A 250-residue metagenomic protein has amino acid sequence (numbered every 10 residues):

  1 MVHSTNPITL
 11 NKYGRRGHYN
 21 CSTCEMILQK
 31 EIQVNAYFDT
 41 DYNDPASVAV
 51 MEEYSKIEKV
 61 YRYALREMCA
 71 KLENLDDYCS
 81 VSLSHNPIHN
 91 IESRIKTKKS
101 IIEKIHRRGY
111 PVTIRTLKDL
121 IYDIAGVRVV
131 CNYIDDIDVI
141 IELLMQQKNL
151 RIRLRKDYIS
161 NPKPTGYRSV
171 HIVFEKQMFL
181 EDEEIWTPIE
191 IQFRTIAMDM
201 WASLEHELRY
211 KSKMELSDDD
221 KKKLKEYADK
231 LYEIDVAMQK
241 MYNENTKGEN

Functional and structural regions predicted by a protein language model:
L10, G14-C79, T187-N250: An acidic, glycine-/histidine-flanked metal-binding catalytic module
K56-E58, P87-S93, L117-K118, V130: Glycine-rich, low-complexity intrinsically disordered segments
A64-Y110: Surface-exposed, low-hydrophobicity interaction/linker segments
S80, V112-Y122, N161: Short, flexible, solvent-exposed loop/turn segments with mixed acidic/basic and small polar residues
K118, C131-K240: Long beta-strand-rich cores associated with HINT superfamily self-processing modules
A125-C131: Terminal, regulation- and interaction-focused segments at domain boundaries
